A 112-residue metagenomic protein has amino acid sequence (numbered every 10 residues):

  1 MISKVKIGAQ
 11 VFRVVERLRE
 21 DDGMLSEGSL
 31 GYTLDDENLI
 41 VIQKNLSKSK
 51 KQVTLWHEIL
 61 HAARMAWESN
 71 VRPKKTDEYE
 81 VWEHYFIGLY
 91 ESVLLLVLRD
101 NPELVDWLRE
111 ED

Functional and structural regions predicted by a protein language model:
M1-K50, A66-D112: Metalloprotease/metallohydrolase-associated module, dominated by Zn2+-dependent proteases
V53-M65: Active-site recognition of the HExxH zinc-binding catalytic motif
